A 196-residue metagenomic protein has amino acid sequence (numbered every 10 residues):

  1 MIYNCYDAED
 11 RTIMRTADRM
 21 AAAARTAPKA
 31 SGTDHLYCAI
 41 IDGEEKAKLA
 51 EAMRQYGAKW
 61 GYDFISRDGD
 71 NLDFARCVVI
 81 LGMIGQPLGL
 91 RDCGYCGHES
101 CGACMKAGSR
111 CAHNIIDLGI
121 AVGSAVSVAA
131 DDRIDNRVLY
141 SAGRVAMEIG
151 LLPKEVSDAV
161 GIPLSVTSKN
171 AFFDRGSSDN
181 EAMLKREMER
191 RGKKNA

Functional and structural regions predicted by a protein language model:
M1-A196: Acidic, surface-exposed loops and disordered segments
